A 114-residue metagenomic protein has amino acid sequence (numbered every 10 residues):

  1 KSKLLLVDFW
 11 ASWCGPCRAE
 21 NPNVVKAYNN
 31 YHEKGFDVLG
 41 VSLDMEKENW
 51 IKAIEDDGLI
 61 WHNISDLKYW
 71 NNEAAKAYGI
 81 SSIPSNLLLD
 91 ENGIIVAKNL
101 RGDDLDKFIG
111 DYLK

Functional and structural regions predicted by a protein language model:
K1-L5: A short beta-strand-turn-helix
L6-V7, V38: Hydrophobic beta-strand anchors of alpha/beta hydrolase catalytic cores
F9-K26: Conserved redox-active cysteine motifs that mediate thiol-disulfide chemistry, especially di-cysteine Cys-X(1-2)-Cys
A11-G15, D44-K47, Y69, G102: Solvent-exposed loop/turn segments at secondary-structure junctions within structured extracellular/periplasmic domains
N29-E33, E55, G110-K114: Sec-exported extracytoplasmic/periplasmic mature domains
E33-N49, L59-W70: Thiol-based oxidoreductase modules, predominantly thioredoxin-like and allied folds used for disulfide exchange
D57-L59, D66-Y112: Thiol/disulfide oxidoreductase modules built on the thioredoxin-like
